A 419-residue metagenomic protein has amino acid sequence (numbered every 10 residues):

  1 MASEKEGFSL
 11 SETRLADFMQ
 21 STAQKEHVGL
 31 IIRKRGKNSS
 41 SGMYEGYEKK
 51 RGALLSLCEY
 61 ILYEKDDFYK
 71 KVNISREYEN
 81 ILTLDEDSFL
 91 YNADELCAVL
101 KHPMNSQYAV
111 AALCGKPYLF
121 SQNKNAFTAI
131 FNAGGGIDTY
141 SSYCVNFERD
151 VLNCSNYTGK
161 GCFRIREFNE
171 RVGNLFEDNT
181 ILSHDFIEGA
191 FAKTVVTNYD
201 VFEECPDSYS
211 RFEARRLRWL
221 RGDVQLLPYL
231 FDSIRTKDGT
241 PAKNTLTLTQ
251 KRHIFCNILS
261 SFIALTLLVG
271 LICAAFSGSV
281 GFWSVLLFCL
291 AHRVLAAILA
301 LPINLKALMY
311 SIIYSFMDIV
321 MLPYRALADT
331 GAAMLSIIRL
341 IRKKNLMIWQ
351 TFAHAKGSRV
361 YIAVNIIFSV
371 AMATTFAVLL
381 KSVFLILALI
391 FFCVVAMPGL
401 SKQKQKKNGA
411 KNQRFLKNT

Functional and structural regions predicted by a protein language model:
M1-N244, N408, R414-T419: Internal catalytic domains of large membrane-associated glycosyltransferases
I32, D85, P117, N198 (+4 more regions): Active-site proximal loops enriched in glycine and acidic residues that flank catalytic Cys/His/Asp and coordinate
A129-Y157, R171-N179, E204-A377: Basic/Trp-rich segment in TM-proximal cytosolic loops or flexible interdomain/linker regions
L287-V294, K381-K404: Alpha-helical membrane-embedded segments
L301-L305, G399-R414: Transmembrane-cytosolic junction motif
